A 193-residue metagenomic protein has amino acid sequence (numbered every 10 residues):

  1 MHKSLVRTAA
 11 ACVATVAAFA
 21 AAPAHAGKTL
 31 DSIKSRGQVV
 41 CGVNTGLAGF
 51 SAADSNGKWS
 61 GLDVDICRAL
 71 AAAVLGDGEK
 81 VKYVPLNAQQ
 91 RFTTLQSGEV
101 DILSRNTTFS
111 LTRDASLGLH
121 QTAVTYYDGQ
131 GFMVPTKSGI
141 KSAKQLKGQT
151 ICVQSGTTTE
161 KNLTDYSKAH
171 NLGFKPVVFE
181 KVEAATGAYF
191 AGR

Functional and structural regions predicted by a protein language model:
M1-C12: Bacterial N-terminal signal peptides that target proteins for export
F19-A26: Sec/Tat signal peptide C-region and signal peptidase I cleavage site
A26-S104: Extracytoplasmic small-molecule ligand-binding "clamshell" domains of the periplasmic binding protein/Venus flytrap
D31, V64, R68-A72, T93 (+5 more regions): Solvent-exposed, polar/charged alpha-helical surfaces in well-ordered, non-transmembrane soluble domains, broadly
Q38-N44, S60, K144-E160: Short loop->beta-strand "edge-of-pocket" segments that line small-molecule binding or catalytic clefts across diverse
S55-N56, R68-E79, Q121, T159-V178: Ligand-binding cleft/hinge of the Venus flytrap
R68, A72, K80-Q145: Acidic, polar ligand-binding/catalytic clefts
V81-T93, P176-A191: Short helix-initiation/N-cap motifs at beta->coil->alpha
